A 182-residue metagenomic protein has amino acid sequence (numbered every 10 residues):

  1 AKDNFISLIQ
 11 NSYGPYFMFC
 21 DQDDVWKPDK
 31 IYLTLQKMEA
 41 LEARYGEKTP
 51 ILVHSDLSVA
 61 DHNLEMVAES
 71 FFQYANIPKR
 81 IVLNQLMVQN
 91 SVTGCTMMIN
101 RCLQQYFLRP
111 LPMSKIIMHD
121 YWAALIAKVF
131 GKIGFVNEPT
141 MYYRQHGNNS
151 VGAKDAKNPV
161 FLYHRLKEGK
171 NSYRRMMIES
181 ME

Functional and structural regions predicted by a protein language model:
A1-A156: Nucleotide-sugar donor-binding/catalytic module of glycosyltransferases that assemble extracellular/cell-envelope
I77, Y143-E182: Catalytic core of nucleotide-sugar-dependent glycosyltransferases
